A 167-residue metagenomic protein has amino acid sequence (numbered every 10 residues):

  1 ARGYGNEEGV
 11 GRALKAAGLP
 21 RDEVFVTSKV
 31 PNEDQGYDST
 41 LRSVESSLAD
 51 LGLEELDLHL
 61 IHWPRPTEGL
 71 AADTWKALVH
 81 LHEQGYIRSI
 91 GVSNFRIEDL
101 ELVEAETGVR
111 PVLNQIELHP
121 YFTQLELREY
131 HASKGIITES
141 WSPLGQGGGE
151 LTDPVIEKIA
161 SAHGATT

Functional and structural regions predicted by a protein language model:
A1, S28, L58-I61, V92 (+1 more regions): Conserved beta-strand positions
A1-V24, E54, A77: N-terminal binding-site loop/beta-alpha segment at the start of enzyme catalytic domains that lines or forms
R2-G5, N32, N94-E98: Short beta->alpha linker loops
G3, A17, N32-E33, P64 (+1 more regions): Short beta->alpha junction loops/turns
K15, E33-H80: Glycine/small-residue-rich loop that forms an oxyanion/phosphate-binding "nest" at active or ligand-binding sites
P20-V24, E54-L58, R88-S89, R110-L113: Short acidic capping loops at alpha-helix termini that bridge into adjacent secondary structure
T27-K29, S140-W141: Generic beta-sheet signal
P64-T167: Beta/alpha (TIM)-barrel catalytic core signal, keyed to glycine-rich beta->alpha loops juxtaposed to Asp/Glu that bind
